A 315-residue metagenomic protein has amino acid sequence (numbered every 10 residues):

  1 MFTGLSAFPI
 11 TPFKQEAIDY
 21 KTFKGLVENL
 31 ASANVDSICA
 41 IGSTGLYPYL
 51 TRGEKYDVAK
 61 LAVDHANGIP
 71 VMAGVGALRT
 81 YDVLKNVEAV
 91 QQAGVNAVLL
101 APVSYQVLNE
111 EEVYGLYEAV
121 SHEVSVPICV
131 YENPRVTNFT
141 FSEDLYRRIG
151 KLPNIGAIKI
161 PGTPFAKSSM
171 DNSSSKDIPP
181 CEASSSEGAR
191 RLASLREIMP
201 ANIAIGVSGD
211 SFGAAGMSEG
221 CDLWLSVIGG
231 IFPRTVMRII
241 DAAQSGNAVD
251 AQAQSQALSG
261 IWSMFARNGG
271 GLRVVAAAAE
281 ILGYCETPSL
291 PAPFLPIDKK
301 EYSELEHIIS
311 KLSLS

Functional and structural regions predicted by a protein language model:
M1-T140: Active-site beta->alpha loop and helix N-cap motifs at the rims of alpha/beta catalytic domains
S6-P12, N29, A33-V35, P179 (+1 more regions): C-terminal alpha-helical cap/extension of soluble enzyme domains
F23, K55, A59, V83 (+5 more regions): A general structural signal for well-ordered alpha-helical segments in protein cores
A33, D57, L61-H65, A89-A93 (+8 more regions): Alpha-helical structural signal in soluble globular domains
L46-R52, P102-E111, S175-E182, Q244-N247 (+1 more regions): Glycine-rich tight-turn/loop motif centered on a GG-T
H122, P134-S259, F265-A266: Catalytic alpha/beta core domains of metabolic enzymes, predominantly
